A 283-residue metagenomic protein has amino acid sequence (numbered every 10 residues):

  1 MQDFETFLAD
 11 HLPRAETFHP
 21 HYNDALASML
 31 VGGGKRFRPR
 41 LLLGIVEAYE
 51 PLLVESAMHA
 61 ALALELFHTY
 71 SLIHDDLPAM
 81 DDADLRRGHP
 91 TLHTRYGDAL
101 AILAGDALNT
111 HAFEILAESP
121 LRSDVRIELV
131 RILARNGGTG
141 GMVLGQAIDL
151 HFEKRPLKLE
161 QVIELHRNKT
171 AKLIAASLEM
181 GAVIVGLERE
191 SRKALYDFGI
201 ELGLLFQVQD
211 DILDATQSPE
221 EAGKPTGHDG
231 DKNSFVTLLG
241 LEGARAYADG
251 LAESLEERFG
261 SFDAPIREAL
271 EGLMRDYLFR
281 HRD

Functional and structural regions predicted by a protein language model:
M1-P13: N-terminal amphipathic/basic leader segments beginning at the initiator methionine
L12, E16-L278: Mg2+-dependent prenyl diphosphate-binding active-site environment of isoprenoid biosynthetic enzymes
R280-D283: Charged C-terminal helix
